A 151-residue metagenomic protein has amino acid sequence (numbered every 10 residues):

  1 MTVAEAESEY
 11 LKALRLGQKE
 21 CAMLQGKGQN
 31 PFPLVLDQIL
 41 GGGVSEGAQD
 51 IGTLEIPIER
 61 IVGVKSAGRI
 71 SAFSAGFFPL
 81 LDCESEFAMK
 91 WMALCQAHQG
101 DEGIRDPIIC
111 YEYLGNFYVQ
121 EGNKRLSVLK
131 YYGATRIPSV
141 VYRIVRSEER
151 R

Functional and structural regions predicted by a protein language model:
M1-Q120, K124, K130-Y131: Short, charged/polar connector segments at secondary-structure boundaries
Y118, R136-V141: Short hydrophobic alpha-helical runs that function as membrane-insertion/retention elements
V145: Nucleic-acid processing machinery
E149-R150: Conserved small/polar residues in nucleotide/adenosyl-binding loops
